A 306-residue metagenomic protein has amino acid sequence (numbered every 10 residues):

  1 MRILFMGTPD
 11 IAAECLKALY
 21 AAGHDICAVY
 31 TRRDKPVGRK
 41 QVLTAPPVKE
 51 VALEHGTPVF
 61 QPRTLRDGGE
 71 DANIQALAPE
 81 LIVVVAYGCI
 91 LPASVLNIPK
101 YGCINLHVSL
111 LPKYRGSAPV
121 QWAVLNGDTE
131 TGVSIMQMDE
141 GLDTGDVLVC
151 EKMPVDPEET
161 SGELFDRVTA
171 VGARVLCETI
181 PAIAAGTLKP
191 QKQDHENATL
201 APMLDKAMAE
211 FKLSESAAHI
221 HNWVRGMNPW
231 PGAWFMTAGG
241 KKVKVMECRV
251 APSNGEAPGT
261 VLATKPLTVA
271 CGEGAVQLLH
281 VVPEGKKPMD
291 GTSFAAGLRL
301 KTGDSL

Functional and structural regions predicted by a protein language model:
M1-R39: N-terminal Rossmann-like dinucleotide-binding module
R2-L4, D25-V29, H55-L77, I82 (+1 more regions): Internal alpha/beta domain cores that form substrate/cofactor-binding pockets in large enzymes and binding proteins
G7, V29, A52, I82 (+7 more regions): A residue-level signal for conserved active-site and pocket-lining positions in enzyme catalytic cores
A13, V42-A45, D67-D71, S117: Structural motif corresponding to alpha-helix initiation and N-cap regions
A22, R32, L81-L200: Donor/substrate-binding cores of folate-linked one-carbon enzymes
K35-H55: N-terminal beta-loop-helix "entrance" segment that forms/cooperates in small-molecule cofactor or anionic ligand
E178-T237: Active-site-lining helix/loop region of Rossmann-like oxidoreductase modules
L213-L306: An anion-binding loop in the catalytic cleft
